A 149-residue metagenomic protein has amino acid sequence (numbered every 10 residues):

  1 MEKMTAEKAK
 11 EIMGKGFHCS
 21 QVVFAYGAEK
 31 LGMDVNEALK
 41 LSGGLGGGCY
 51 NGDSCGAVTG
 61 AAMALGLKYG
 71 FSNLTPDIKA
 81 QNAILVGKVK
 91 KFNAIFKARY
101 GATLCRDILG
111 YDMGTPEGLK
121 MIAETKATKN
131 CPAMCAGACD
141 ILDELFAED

Functional and structural regions predicted by a protein language model:
M1-M13: Polybasic, low-complexity association/targeting segments
E2-K3, G32-Y50: Short, hydrophobic/aliphatic alpha-helical segments
A9, V23, L41-G46, A138: Short alpha-helical scaffolding segments that buttress acidic/His motifs in well-ordered protein cores
K10-K15, V22-D34: Long, hydrophobic N-terminal alpha-helical segment
G14-G16, G52-D53: Structural motif
S20, A25-E29, A64, K79-D149: Amphipathic alpha-helical interface segments
K30-K40, L67-K88: Phosphate-handling active-site elements
C49-M63: Conserved phosphate/anionic-ligand binding catalytic regions in large, soluble enzymes, centered on
